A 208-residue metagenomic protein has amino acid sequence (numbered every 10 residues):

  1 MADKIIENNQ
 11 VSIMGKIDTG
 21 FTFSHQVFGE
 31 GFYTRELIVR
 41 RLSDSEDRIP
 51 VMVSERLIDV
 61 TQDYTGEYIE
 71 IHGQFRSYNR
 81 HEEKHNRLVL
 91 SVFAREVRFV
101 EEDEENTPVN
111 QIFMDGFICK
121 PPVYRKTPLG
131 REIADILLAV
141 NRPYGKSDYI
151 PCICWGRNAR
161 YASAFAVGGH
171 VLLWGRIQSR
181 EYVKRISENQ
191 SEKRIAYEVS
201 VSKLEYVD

Functional and structural regions predicted by a protein language model:
M1-D208: OB-fold and OB-like single-stranded nucleic-acid-recognition modules and their adjacent interaction interfaces
